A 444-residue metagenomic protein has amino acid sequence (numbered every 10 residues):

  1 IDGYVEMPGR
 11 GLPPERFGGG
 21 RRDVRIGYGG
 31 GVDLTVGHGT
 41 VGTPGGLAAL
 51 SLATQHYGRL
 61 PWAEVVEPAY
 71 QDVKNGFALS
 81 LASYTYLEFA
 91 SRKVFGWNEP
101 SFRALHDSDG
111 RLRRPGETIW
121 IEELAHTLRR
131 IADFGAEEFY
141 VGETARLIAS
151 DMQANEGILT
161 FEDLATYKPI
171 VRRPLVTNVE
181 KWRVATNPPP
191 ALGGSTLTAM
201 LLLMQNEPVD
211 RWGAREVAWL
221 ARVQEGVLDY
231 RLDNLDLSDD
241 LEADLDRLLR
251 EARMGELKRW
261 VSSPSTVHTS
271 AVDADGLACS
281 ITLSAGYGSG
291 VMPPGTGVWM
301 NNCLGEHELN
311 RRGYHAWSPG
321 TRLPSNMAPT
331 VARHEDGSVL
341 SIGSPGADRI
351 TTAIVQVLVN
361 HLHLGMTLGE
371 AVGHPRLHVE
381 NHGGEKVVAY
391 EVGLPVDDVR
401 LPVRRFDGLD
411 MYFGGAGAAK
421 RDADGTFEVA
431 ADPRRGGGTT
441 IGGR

Functional and structural regions predicted by a protein language model:
I1-D2, M7-P8, R16-G18, I158-T160 (+4 more regions): Active-site rim segments in enzyme catalytic domains, especially the processed small/beta chain of N-terminal
I1-G135, F139-V141, A145-V184, P188 (+2 more regions): Noncatalytic scaffold domains of N-terminal-nucleophile
A63-K74, R146-S150, W212-L228, L368-H378 (+1 more regions): Short, well-structured alpha-helical segments that form the helix of a local strand-helix-strand
A136-R222, V227, M292, W299 (+2 more regions): Catalytic phosphate/nucleotide-handling subdomain of diverse soluble enzymes
V171, S263-T266, S325-M327: Short, small/polar residue-rich loop motifs at catalytic or cofactor-binding pockets
N206-S284, T296: Internal maturation/activation junctions in enzymes
V217, D233, L237-D240, D275 (+3 more regions): Extended C-terminal subregions enriched in glycine
